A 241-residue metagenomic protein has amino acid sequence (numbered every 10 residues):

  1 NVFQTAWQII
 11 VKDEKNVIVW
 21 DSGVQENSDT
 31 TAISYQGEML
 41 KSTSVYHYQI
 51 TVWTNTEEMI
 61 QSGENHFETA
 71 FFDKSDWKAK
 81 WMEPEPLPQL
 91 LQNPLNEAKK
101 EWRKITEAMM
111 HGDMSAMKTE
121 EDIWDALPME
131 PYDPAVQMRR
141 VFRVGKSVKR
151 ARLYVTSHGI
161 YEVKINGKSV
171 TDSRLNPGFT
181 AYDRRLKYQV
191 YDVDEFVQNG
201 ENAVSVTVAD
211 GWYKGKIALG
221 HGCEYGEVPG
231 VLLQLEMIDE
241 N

Functional and structural regions predicted by a protein language model:
V2-V45, T51, N55-Q61, W77-P86: Recognizes extended acidic, P/S/T-rich segments that occur within or adjacent to Ig-like beta-sandwich modules
K12, E26-N27, I33, S44-Q49 (+5 more regions): Accessory beta-strand-rich segments of carbohydrate-active enzymes
V24-E26, D113-M117, G167: Short amphipathic alpha-helical segments, especially helix-boundary/capping motifs
A70-P128, A203-N241: An acidic-aromatic loop/edge-strand motif
